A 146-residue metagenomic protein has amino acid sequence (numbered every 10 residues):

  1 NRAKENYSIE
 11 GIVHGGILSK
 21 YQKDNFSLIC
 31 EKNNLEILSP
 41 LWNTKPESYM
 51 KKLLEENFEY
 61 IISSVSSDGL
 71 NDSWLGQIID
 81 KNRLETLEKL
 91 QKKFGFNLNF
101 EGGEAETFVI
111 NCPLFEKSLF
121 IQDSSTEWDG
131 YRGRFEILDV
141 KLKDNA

Functional and structural regions predicted by a protein language model:
N1-A146: Nucleotide-activated chemistry modules centered on ATP-dependent adenylation/adenylyltransferase
